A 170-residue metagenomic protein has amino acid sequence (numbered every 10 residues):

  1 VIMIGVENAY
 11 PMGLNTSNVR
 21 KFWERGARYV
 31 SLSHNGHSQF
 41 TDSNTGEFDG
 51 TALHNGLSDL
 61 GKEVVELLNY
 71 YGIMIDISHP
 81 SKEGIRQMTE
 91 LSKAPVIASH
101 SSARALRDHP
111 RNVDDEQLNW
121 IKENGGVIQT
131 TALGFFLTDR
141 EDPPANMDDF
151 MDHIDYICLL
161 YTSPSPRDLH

Functional and structural regions predicted by a protein language model:
V1-R140, M151-L160: Extended, charged catalytic domains and RNA/DNA-binding interfaces, predominantly in divalent-metal-using enzymes
P143: Active-site/ligand-binding-proximal alpha/beta "capping" segment
Y161-H170: Single conserved hydrophobic/aromatic residue that forms the stacking wall/gate of nucleotide- or nucleobase-binding
